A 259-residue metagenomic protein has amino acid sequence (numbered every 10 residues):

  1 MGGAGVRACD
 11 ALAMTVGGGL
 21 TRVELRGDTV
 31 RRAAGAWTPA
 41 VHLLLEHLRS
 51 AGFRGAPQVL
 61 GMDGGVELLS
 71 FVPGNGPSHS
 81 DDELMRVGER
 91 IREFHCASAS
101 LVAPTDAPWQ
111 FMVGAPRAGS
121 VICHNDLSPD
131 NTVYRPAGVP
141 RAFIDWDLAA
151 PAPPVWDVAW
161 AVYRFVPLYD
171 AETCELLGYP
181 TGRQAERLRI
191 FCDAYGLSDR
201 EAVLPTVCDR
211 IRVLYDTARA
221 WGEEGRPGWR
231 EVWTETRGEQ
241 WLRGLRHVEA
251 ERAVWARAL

Functional and structural regions predicted by a protein language model:
M1-A4, H42, D147: Compositionally biased, low-complexity flexible segments
M1-M14: Juxta-kinase regulatory segment immediately upstream of eukaryotic protein kinase catalytic domains
A11-H124, S128, R135-G138: ATP-binding pocket architecture of kinase catalytic cores
N75-S80, A150-A152, Y169-E175: Short, polar/flexible loop-turn hinges at active-site or ligand-entry regions and domain interfaces
V121, D130-P167: Catalytic activation segment of kinase domains across protein kinase-like and atypical kinase folds
V158-G196, I211-G222: Active-site activation/catalytic loop segments of kinase-like enzymes and analogous catalytic loops in related
A202-V207: Eukaryotic Ser/Thr/Pro-rich intrinsically disordered, low-complexity regulatory regions
L214-L259: ATP/Mg2+ or Mg2+-diphosphate-binding catalytic cores that bind nucleotide phosphates or diphosphates via glycine-rich
